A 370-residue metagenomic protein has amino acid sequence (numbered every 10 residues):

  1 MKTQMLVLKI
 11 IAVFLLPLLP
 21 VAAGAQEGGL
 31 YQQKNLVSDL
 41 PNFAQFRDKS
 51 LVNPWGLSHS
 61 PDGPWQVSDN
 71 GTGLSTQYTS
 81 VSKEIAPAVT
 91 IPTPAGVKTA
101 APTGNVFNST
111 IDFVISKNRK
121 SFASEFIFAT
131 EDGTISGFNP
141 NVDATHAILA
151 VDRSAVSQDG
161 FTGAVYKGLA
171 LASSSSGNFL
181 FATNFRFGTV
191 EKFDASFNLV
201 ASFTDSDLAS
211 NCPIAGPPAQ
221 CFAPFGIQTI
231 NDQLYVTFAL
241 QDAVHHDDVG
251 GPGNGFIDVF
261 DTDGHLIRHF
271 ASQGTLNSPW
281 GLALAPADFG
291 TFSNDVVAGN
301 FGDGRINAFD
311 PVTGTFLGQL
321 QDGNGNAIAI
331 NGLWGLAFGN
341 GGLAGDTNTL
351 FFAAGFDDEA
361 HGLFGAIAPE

Functional and structural regions predicted by a protein language model:
M1-I11: Bacterial N-terminal signal peptides that target proteins for export
K9-P20: Bacterial N-terminal signal peptides
V21-A25: Signal peptide processing junction and immediate N-terminal pro/mature segment of secreted/exported proteins
Q26-E370: Sequence/structural signature of beta-propeller domains
